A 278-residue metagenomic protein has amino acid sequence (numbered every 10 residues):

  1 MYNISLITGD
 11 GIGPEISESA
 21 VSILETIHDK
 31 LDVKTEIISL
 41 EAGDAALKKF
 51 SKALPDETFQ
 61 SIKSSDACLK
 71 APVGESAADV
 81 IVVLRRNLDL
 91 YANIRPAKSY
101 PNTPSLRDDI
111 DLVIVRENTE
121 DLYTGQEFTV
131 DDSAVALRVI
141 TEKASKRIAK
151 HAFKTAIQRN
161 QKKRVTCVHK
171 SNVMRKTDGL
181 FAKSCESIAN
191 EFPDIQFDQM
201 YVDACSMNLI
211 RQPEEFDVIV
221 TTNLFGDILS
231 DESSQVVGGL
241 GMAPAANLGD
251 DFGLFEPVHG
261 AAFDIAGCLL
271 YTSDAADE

Functional and structural regions predicted by a protein language model:
M1-I37: N-terminal phosphate-binding or glycine-rich loops at protein starts, especially the Walker A/P-loop of NTPases
D10-G13, D66, V115, A152 (+1 more regions): Buried hydrophobic positions in well-ordered alpha/beta secondary-structure cores of metabolic enzymes
I12-S19, S133-V202: Glycine-rich phosphate/diphosphate-binding loop of Rossmann-like nucleotide-binding domains
K34-L54: N-terminal beta-loop-helix "entrance" segment that forms/cooperates in small-molecule cofactor or anionic ligand
K48-R138, L224: N-terminal glycine-rich phosphate/adenylate-binding segment common to multiple enzyme folds
S61-S76, I195-L254: Glycine-rich phosphate-binding loop
D227, A243, E256-L270: Hydrophobic alpha-helical bundle architecture
Y271-E278: Conserved small/polar residues in nucleotide/adenosyl-binding loops
